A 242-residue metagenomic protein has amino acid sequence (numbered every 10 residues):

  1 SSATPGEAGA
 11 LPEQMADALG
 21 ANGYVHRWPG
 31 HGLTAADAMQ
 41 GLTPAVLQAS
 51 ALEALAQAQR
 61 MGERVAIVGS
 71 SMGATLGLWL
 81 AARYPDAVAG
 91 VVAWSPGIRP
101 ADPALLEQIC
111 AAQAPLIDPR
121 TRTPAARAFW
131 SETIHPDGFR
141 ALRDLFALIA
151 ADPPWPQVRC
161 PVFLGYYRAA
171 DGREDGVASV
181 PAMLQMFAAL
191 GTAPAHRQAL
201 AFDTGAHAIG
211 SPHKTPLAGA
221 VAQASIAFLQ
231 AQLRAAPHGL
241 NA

Functional and structural regions predicted by a protein language model:
S1-L19, Y24-W28: Short, surface-exposed "cap/lid" segments of acyl-processing enzymes
R27-G32, G97, D203-G205: Short beta-to-alpha linker loops that shape the active-site pocket of alpha/beta-hydrolase fold enzymes
T34-M61: Catalytic nucleophile-loop/oxyanion-hole region of alpha/beta-hydrolase and closely related hydrolase-like folds
G69-G73, G77: Gly/Ala-rich beta-loop-alpha elbow adjacent to hydrolase catalytic centers
W79-A89: Conserved hydrolase catalytic core segment
V92-D102: Active-site nucleophile loop of the alpha/beta-hydrolase fold
I134-A206, L217-I226, Q230-L233, P237: Serine-hydrolase catalytic core
